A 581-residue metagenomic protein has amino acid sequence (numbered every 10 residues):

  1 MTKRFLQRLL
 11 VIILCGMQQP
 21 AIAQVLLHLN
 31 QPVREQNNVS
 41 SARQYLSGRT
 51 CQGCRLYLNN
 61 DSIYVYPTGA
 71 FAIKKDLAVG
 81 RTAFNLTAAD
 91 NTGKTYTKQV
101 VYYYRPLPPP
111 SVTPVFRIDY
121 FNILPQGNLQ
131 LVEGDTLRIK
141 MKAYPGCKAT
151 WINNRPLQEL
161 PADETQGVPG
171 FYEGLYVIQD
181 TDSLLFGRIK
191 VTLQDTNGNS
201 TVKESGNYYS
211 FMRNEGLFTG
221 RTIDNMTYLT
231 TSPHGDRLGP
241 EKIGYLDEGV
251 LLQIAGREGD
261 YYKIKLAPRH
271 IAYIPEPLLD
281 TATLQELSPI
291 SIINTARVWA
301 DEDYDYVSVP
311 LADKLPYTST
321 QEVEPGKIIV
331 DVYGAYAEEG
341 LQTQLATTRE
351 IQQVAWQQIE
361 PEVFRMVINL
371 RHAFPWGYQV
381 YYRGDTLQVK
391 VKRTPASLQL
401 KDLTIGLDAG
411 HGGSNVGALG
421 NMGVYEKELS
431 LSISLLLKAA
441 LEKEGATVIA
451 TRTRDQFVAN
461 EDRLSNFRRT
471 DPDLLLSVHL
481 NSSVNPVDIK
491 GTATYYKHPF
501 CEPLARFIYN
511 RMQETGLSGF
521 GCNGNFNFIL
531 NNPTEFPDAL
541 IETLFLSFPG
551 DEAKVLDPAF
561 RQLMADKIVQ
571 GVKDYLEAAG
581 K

Functional and structural regions predicted by a protein language model:
M1-L10, M17: Bacterial N-terminal signal peptides that target proteins for export
L6, Q24-V25, V33, G53 (+7 more regions): Short linear recognition/processing motifs and adjacent strand/loop elements at protein termini and domain edges
Q19-A23: Sec/Tat signal peptide C-region and signal peptidase I cleavage site
R43-R49, R138-K140: A short beta-strand segment in extracellular, disulfide-stabilized domains
G244-V250, K427-L435, A439-K443, S465 (+8 more regions): Solvent-exposed, polar/charged alpha-helical surfaces in well-ordered, non-transmembrane soluble domains, broadly
T386-L474, S483-N485, K490, G580: Active-site histidine-acidic residue metal-binding/catalytic motifs, centered on HxH/HExxH-like signatures
T470, L474-N485, A493-Y496, N523-K581: Active-site-adjacent mobile loop/cap segments within catalytic or ligand-binding domains
C501-N525: Active-site-adjacent substrate-binding region of metalloamidase/peptidase-like peptide-processing proteins
